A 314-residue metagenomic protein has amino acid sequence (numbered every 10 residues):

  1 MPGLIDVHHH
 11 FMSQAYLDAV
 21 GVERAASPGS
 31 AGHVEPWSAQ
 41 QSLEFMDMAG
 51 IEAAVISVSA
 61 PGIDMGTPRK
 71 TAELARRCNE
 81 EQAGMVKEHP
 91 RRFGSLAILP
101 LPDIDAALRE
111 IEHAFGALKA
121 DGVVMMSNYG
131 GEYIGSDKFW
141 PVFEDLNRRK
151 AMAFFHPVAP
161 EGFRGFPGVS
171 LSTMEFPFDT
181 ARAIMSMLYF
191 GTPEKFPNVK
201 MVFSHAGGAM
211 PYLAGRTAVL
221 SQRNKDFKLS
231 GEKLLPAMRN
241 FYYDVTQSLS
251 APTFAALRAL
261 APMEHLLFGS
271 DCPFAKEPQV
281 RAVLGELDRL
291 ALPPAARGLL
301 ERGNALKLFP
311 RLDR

Functional and structural regions predicted by a protein language model:
P2-V7, F11-A53, E80-E88, R109-H113 (+6 more regions): Mid-to-C-terminal alpha-helical segments outside catalytic/metal-binding sites
I5-H9, A54-I56, G94-A97, V123-M125 (+4 more regions): Hydrophobic faces of well-ordered beta-strands that scaffold small-molecule active sites in alpha/beta enzyme cores
H10-W37, P160-T180, T217-N240: Active-site gating loops and adjacent loop-to-helix segments of metal-dependent hydrolytic enzymes
G32-W37, I63-D64, L101-A107, G130-D137 (+3 more regions): Acidic-and-aromatic substrate-binding clefts and catalytic sites of carbohydrate-active enzymes
E52, S57-F190: Active-site gating/metal-coordination segments in enzymes
L118-G122, N147-M152, S170-S172, F196-N198 (+2 more regions): Glycine-enriched alpha-helix->loop->beta-strand junction motifs that scaffold or abut catalytic
M152-F155, A159-R164, F178-Y189, P193 (+3 more regions): Conserved N-terminal glycine/acidic-rich loop preference
Y189-F203: Active-site region of glycoside hydrolase catalytic domains
